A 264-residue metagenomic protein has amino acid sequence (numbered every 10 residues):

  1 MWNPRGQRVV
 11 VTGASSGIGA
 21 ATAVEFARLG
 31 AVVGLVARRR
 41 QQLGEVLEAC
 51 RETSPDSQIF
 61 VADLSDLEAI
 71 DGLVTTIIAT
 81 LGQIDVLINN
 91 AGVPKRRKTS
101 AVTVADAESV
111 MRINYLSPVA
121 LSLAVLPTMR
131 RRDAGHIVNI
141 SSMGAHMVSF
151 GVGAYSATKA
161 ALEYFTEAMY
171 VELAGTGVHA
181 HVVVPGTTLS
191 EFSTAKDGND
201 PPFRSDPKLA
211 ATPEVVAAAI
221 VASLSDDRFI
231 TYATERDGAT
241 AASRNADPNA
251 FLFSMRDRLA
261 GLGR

Functional and structural regions predicted by a protein language model:
R8, S15-S16: Conserved glycine-rich cofactor-binding loop
L29-V46: Conserved glycine-rich Rossmann-like NAD(P)H-binding loop of the short-chain dehydrogenase/reductase
V61-G72, V104: The beta1-alpha1 cofactor-binding region of Rossmann-like NAD(H)/NADP(H)-dependent oxidoreductases
K98-T99, T103-E108: Substrate-binding pocket helix/loop in short-chain dehydrogenase/reductase
S122, T158: Active-site helix of classical SDR
S142: Residue(s) in the substrate-gating loop at a strand-loop-helix junction that position the organic substrate next
V171-R236: SDR active-site lid
